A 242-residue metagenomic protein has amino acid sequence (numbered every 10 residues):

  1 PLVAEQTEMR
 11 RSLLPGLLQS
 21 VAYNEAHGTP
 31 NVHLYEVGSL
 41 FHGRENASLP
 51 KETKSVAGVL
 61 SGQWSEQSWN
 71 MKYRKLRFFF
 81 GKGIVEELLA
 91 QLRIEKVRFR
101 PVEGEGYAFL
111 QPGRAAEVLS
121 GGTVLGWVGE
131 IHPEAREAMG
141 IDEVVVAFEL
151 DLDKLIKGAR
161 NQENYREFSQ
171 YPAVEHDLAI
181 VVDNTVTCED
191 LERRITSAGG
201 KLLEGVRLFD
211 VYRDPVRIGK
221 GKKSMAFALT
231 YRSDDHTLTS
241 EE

Functional and structural regions predicted by a protein language model:
P1-Y35, H42, H176, T230-L238: Extended, well-folded interaction surfaces typified by the phenylalanyl-tRNA synthetase beta subunit core
L34-Y35, R44-E52, A57, S65-E242: A carboxyl-terminal module marker
